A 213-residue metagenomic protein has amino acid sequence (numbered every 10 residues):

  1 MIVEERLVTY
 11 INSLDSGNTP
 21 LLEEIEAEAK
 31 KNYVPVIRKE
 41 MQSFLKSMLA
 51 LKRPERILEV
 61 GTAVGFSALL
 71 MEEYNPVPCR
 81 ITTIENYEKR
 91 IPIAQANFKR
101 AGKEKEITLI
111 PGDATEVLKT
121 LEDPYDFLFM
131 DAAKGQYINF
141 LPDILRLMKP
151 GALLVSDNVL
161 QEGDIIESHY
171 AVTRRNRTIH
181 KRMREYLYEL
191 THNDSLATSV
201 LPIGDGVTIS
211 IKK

Functional and structural regions predicted by a protein language model:
M1-F127, K134-V155, V159-K213: A short alpha-helical cap/connector motif
